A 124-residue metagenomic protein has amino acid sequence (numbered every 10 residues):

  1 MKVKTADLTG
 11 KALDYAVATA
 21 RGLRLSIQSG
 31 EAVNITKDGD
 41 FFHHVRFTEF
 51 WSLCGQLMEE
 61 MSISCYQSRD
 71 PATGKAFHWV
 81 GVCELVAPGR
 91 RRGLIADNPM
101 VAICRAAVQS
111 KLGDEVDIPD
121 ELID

Functional and structural regions predicted by a protein language model:
M1-D124: Glycine-rich anion-binding surface patch
